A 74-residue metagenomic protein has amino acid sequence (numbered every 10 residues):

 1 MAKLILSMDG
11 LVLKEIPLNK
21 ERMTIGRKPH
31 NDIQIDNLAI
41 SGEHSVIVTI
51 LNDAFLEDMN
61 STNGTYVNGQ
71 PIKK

Functional and structural regions predicted by a protein language model:
K3-I5, V12-K74: Forkhead-associated
